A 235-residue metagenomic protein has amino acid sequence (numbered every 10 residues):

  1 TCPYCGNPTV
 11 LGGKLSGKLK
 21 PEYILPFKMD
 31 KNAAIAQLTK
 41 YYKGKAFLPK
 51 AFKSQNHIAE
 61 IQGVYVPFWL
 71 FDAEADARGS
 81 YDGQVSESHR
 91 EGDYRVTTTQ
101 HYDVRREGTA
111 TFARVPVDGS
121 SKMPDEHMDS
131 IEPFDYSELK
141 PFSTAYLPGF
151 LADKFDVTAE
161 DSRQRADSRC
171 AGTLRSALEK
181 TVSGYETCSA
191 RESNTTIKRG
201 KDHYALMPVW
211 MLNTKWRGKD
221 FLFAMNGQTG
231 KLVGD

Functional and structural regions predicted by a protein language model:
P3: Cys/His/Pro-rich metal-binding microdomains
G6: Cys/His-coordinated zinc-binding microdomains
V10: Short functional micro-motifs and their immediate structural scaffolds
K14, D235: Surface loops and adjacent helix of pleckstrin homology
L15-K215: Charged, low-complexity helical/coil segments in non-catalytic cytosolic or luminal regions
M207-V233: Extended, hydrophilic extramembrane loops/domains of integral membrane proteins
